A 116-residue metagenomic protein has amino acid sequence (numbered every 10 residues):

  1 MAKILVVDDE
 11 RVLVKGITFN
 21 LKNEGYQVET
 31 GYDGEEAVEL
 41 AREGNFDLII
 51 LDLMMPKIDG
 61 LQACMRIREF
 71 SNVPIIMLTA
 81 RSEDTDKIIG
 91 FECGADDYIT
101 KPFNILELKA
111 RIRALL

Functional and structural regions predicted by a protein language model:
D8, D52, T79: Active-site residues of response regulator receiver
V14, P56, E83: The feature encodes the CheY-like receiver
K15-N23: Charged docking surfaces used in two-component/phosphorelay signaling
G25-Y32, L40: Short hydrophobic/Thr-rich beta-strand motif most characteristic of the beta2 strand and flanking loop of CheY-like
Y32-E36, D59-Q62, I67, D86: Acidic catalytic/metal-coordinating carboxylates
R42-F46, R66-V73, C93: Conserved phosphotransfer cores of two-component systems
G44-I50, M55: Active-site beta3 strand of CheY-like receiver
